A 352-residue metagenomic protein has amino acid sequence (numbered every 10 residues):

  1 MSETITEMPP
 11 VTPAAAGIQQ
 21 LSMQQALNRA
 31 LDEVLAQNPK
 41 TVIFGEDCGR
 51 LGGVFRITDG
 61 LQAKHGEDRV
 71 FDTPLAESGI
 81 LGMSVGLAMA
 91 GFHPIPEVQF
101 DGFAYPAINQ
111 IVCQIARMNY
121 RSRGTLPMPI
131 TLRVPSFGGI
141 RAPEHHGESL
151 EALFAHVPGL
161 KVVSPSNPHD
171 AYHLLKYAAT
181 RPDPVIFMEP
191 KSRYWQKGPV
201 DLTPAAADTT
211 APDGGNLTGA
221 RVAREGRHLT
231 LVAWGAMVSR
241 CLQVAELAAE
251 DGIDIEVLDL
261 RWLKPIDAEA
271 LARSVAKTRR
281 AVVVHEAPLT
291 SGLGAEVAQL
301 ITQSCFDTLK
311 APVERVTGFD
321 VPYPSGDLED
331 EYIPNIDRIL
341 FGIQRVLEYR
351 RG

Functional and structural regions predicted by a protein language model:
S2-R193, G198, E331: Thiamine diphosphate
R56-K64, L126-T131, G139, K191-S192 (+1 more regions): Thiamine diphosphate
